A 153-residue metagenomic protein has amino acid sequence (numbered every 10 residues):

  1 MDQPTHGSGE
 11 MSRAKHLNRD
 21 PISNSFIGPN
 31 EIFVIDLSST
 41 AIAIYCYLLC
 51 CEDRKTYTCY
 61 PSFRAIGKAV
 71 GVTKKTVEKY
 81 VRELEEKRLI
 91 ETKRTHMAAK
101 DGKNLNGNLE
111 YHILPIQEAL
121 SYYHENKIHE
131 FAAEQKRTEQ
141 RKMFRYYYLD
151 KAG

Functional and structural regions predicted by a protein language model:
M1-T76, N104: Short recognition helix of helix-turn-helix/winged-helix DNA-binding domains
Q3-P4, F144-G153: Short acidic DE-rich linear segments
G9, P29, D36, L48-C50 (+6 more regions): Generic signature of intrinsically disordered, low-complexity segments enriched in small/polar residues
A14, A41-A43, A65, A69 (+4 more regions): A sequence-composition feature that detects small, non-aromatic residues
K74-Y147: Winged-helix/helix-turn-helix nucleic-acid-interaction surface
